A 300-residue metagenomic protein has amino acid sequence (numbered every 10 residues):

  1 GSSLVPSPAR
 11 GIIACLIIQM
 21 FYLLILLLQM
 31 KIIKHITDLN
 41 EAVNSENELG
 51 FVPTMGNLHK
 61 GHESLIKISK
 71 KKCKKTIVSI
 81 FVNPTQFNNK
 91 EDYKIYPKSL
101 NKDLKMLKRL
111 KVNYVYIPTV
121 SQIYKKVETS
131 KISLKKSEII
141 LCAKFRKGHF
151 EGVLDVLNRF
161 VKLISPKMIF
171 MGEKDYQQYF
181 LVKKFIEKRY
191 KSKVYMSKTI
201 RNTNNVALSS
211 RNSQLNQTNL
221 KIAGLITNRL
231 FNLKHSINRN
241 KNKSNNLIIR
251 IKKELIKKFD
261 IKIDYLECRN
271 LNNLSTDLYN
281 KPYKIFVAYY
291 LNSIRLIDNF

Functional and structural regions predicted by a protein language model:
S2-S3, L49-G50, A288-Y289: Short hydrophobic "helix-edge" motifs at membrane interfaces and signal-peptide entry regions
S2-S3, S7, G11, C15-L16: Low-acidity, Ser/Thr- and Arg-rich intrinsically disordered low-complexity segments
R10, L23-I25: Intrinsic disorder/low-complexity segments
I25-D260, R269, S293, F300: Nucleotidyltransferase catalytic core that binds NTPs
Y265-F300: A C-terminal functional module that forms or caps the active site or interfaces directly with catalytic machinery
